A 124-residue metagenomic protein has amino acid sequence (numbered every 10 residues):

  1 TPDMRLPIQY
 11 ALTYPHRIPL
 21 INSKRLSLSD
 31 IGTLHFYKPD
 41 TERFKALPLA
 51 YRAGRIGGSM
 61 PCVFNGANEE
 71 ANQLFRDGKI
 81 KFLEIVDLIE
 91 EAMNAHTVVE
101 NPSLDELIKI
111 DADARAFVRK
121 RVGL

Functional and structural regions predicted by a protein language model:
T1-L124: Catalytic, metal-anchored helix/loop core of enzyme active sites in primary metabolism
